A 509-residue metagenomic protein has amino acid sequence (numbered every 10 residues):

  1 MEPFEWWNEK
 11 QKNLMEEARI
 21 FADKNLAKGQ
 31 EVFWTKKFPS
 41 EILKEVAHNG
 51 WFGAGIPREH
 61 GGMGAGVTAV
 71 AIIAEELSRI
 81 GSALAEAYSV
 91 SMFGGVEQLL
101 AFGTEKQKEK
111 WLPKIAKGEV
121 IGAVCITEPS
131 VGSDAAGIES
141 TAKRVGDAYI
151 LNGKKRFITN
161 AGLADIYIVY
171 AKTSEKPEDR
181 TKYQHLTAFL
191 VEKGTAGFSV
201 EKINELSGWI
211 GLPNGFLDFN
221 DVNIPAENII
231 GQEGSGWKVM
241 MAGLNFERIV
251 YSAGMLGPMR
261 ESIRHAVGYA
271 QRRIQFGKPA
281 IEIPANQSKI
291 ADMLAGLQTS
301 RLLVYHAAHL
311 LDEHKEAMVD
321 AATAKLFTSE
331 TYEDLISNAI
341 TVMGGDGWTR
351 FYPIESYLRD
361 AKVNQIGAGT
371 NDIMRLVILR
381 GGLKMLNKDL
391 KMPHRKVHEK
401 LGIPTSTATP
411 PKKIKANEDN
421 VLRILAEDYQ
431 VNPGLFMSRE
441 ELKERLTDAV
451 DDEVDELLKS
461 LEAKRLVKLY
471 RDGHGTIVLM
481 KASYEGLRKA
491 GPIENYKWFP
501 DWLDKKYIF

Functional and structural regions predicted by a protein language model:
M1-I80, L84, V90, F102-Q107 (+5 more regions): Alpha-helical interface subdomain recognition
N152-V200: A short core secondary-structure module
G194-P225: Flexible, small-/acidic-enriched active-site or ligand-binding loops
S406-V431: Short alpha-helical segments that sit at the start of domains
N432-R445: Short acidic, hydrophobic short linear motifs in intrinsically disordered regions
D448-A463: Short amphipathic alpha-helical interaction segments
E462-D472: A short, conserved structural fragment
A482-I508: Short, amphipathic alpha-helical interaction segments positioned at domain boundaries
